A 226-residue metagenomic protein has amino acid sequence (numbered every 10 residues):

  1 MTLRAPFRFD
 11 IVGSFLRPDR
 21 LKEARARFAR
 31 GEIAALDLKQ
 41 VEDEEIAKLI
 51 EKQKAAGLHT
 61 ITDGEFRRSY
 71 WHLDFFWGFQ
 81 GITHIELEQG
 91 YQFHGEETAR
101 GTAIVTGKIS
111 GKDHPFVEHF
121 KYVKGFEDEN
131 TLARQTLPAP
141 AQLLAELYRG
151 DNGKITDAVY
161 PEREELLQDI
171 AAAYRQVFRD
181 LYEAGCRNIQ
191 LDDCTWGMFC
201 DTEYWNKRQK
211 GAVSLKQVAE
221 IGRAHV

Functional and structural regions predicted by a protein language model:
M1-H225: Domain-level signal for soluble alpha/beta catalytic cores
